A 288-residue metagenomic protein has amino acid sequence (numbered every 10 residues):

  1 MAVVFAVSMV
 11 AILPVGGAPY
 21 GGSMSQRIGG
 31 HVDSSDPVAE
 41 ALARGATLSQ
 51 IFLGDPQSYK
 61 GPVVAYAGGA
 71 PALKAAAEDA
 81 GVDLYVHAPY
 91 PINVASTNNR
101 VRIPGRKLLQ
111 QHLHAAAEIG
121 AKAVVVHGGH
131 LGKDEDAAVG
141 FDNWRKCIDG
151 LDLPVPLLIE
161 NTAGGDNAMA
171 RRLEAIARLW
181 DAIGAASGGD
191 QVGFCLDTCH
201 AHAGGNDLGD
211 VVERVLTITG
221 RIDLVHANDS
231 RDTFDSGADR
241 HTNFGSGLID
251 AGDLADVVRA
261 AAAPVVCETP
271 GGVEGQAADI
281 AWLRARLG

Functional and structural regions predicted by a protein language model:
M1-M9: Polybasic, low-complexity intrinsically disordered segments
S8-A88, I92, S96-Q111: N-terminal pre-domain/capping segments
I28-G30, S49-I51, L84-A88, V124-V126 (+4 more regions): Hydrophobic faces of well-ordered beta-strands that scaffold small-molecule active sites in alpha/beta enzyme cores
H31-S35, G54-P56, P89-N93, G129-L131 (+4 more regions): Active-site beta-loop-alpha junctions enriched in small/polar residues
E40-G45, A65-Y85, H112-E118, D149-L153 (+3 more regions): Acidic (Asp/Glu)-rich catalytic clusters
E78-D79, V94-F194, A203: Active-site acidic/histidine proton-transfer and metal-coordination neighborhood in alpha/beta enzyme cores
E135, M169-L173, A177, H200-P264 (+1 more regions): Gly/Pro-rich active-site loop or hairpin
E274-G288: C-terminal helical cap(s) of enzyme catalytic domains, especially alpha/beta-barrels
